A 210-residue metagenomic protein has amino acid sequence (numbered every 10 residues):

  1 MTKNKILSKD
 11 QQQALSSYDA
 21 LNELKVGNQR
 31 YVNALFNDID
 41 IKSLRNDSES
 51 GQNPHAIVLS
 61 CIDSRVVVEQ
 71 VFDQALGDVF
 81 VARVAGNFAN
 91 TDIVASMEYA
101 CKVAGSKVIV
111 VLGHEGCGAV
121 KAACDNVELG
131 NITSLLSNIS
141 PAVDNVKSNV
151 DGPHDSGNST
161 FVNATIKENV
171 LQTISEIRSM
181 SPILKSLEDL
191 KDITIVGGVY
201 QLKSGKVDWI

Functional and structural regions predicted by a protein language model:
M1-G51, G77, G86-A104, G118-I210: Divalent-metal-activated hydrolytic enzyme cores
S60-R65, A85-F88, H114: Short glycine-enriched loops at secondary-structure junctions
R65-A82: Catalytic core of membrane glycerolipid acyltransferases/transacylases, capturing the structured, soluble-facing
K107: Short acidic/polar active-site loop segments enriched in Thr and Asp
V111: Conserved functional hotspot residues or short segments at active or partner-binding sites across diverse domains
